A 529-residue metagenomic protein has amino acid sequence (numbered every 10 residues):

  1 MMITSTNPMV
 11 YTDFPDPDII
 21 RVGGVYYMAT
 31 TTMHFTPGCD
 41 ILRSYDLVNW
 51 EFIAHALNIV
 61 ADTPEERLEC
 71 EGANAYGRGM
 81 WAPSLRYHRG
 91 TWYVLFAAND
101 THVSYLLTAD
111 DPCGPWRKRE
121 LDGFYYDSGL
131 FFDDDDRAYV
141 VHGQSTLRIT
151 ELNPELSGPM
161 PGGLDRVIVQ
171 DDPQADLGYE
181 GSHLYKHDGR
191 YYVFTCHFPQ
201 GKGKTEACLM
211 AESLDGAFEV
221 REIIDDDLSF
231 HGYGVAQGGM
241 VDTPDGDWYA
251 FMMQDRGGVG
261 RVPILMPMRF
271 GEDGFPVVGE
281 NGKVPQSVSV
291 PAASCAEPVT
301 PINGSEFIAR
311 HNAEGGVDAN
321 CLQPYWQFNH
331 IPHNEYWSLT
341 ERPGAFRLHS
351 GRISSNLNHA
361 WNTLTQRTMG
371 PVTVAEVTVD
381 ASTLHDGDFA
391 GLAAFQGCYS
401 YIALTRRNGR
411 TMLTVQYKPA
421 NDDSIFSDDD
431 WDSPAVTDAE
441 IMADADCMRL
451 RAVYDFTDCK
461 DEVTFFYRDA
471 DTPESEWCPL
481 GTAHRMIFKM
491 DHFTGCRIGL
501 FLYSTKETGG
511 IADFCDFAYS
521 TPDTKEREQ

Functional and structural regions predicted by a protein language model:
M1-Q529: Carbohydrate-active catalytic/glycan-binding domains of CAZyme proteins, especially the secreted or lumenal ectodomains
